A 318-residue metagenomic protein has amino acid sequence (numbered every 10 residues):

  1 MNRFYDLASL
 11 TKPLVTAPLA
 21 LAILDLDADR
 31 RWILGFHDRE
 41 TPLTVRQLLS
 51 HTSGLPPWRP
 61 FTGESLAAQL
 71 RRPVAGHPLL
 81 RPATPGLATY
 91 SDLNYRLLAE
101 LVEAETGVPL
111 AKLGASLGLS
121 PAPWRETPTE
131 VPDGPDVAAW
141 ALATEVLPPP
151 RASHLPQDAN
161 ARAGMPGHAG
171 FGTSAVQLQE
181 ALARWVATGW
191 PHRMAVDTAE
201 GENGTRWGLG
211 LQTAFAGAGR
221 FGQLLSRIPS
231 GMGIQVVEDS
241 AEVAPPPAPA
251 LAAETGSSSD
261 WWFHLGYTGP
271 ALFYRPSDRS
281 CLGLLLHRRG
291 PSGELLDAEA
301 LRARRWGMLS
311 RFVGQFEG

Functional and structural regions predicted by a protein language model:
M1-A8, L24-A28, S277, H287 (+1 more regions): Short, conserved catalytic-motif segment at the N-terminal edge
F4, D29, P42-R46: Alpha-helical scaffolds flanking conserved acidic
D6-D27, L97-E103, L178, R279: Active-site SXXK
L10, P166-H168, G269: A conserved catalytic-core signature of glycosyltransferases
L26-E40: Short, glycine/proline-biased beta-turn/loop segments that scaffold the active-site neighborhood
H37-T255: Short, surface-exposed loop or secondary-structure junction motifs that flank catalytic or metal-binding residues
D260-W262, T268-C281: Short, surface-exposed beta-strand/loop micro-motifs that present aromatic residues
G290-E317: Generic C-terminus detector
